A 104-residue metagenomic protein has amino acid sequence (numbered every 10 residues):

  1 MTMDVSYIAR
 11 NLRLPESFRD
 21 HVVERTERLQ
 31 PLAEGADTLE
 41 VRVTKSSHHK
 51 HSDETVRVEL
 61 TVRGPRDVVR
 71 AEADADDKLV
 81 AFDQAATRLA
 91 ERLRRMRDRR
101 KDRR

Functional and structural regions predicted by a protein language model:
M1-R104: N-terminal, polar/charged subdomain of small-to-medium soluble alpha/beta proteins
